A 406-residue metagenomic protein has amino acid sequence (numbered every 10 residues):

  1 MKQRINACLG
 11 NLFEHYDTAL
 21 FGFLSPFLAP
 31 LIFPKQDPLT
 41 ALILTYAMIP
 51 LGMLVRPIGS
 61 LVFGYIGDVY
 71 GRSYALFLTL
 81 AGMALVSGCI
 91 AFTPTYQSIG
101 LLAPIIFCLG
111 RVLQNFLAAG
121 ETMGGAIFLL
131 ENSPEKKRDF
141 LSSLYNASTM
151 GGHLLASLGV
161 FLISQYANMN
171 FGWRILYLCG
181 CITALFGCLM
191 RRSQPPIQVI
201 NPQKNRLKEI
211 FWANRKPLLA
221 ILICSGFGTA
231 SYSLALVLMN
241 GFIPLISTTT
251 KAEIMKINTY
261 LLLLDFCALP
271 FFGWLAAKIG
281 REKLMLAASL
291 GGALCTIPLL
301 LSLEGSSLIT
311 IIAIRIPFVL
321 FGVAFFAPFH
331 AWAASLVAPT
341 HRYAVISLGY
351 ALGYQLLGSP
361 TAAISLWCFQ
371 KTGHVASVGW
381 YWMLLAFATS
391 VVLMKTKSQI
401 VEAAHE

Functional and structural regions predicted by a protein language model:
G22, K216-D265, G358-A362: Extracytoplasmic gate region of multi-pass secondary transporters
G59-R72, L269-R281: Helix-to-loop junctions at the C-terminal end of transmembrane segments in multipass secondary transporters
V69-A81, K278-S289: Cytoplasmic membrane-interface "Motif A"-like loop-to-helix N-cap segments of 12-TM Major Facilitator Superfamily
A81-I99, G291-G305: C-terminal ends and interior cores of transmembrane alpha-helices in multi-pass membrane transporters/permeases
P104, C108-A147: Cytoplasmic helix-loop-helix junction between adjacent transmembrane helices in 12-TM secondary transporters
L117, D139-F161, T183, S347-T361: Glycine-rich segments within core transmembrane alpha-helices of 12-TM secondary carriers
S148-R191: Helix-loop-helix hairpin linking two adjacent transmembrane segments in secondary transporters
E282-P328: C-terminal transmembrane helical hairpin of 12-TM major facilitator-type secondary transporters
